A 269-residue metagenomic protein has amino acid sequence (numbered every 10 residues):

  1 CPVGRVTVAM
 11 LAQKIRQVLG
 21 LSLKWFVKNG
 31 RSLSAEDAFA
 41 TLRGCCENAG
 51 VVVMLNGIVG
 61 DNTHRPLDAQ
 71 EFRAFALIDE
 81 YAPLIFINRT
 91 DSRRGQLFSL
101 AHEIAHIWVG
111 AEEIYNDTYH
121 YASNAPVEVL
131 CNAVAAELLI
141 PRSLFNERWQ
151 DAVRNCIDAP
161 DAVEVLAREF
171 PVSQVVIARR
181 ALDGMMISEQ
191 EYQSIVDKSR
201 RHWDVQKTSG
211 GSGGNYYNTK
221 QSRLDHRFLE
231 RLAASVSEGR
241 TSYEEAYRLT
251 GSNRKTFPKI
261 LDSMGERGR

Functional and structural regions predicted by a protein language model:
C1-R269: Active-site hotspot residues in diverse enzymes, especially metal/ion-binding acidic/histidine motifs
